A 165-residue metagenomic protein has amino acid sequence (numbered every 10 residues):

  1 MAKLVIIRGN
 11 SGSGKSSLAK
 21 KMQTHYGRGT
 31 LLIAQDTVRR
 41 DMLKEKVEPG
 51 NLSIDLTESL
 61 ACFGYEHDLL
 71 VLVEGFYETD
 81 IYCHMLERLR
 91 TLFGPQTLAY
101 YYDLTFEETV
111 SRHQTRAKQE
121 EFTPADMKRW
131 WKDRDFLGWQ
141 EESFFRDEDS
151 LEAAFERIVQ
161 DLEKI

Functional and structural regions predicted by a protein language model:
I7: Hydrophobic anchor at the beta1->P-loop junction of P-loop NTPases
N10: P-loop (Walker A) phosphate-binding loop of NTP-binding proteins
S13: ATP-binding Walker
S16: Walker A/P-loop
K20-E66: Conserved substrate/cofactor phosphate-moiety recognition/catalytic segment in nucleotide-dependent phosphotransferases
L52-G94: Glycine-rich phosphate-binding loop used to anchor ATP phosphates in small-molecule kinases, encompassing both
F93-R112: Conserved phosphate-donor/acceptor-positioning beta-strand/loop module used by diverse small-molecule
T115-V159, I165: Small-molecule kinase domains that catalyze NTP-dependent phosphoryl transfer to phosphate-bearing small molecules
